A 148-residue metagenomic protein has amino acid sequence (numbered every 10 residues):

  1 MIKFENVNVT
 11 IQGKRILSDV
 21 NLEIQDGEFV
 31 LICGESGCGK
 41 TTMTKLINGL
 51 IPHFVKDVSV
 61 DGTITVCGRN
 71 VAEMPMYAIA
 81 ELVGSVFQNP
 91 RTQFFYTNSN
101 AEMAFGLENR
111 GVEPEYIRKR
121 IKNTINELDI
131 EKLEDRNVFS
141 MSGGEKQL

Functional and structural regions predicted by a protein language model:
I2, L17-D19: Conserved structural motif at the start of ABC-family nucleotide-binding domains
C33-E35: The feature captures the beta-strand-to-loop junction immediately N-terminal to the Walker
N48: Helix-to-loop junction immediately C-terminal to a conserved catalytic motif
K56-R69: Conserved ABC transporter NBD signature motif
L82-R91, F95-N109: Q-loop/switch helix immediately C-terminal to the Walker
Y96, N100, N126, E134-N137: Signature (C-motif/LSGGQ) region and adjacent switch/coupling loops of ABC-type ATPase nucleotide-binding domains
E115-L133: Conserved ABC ATPase "signature" region
N137-M141, E145: Conserved ABC ATPase signature
